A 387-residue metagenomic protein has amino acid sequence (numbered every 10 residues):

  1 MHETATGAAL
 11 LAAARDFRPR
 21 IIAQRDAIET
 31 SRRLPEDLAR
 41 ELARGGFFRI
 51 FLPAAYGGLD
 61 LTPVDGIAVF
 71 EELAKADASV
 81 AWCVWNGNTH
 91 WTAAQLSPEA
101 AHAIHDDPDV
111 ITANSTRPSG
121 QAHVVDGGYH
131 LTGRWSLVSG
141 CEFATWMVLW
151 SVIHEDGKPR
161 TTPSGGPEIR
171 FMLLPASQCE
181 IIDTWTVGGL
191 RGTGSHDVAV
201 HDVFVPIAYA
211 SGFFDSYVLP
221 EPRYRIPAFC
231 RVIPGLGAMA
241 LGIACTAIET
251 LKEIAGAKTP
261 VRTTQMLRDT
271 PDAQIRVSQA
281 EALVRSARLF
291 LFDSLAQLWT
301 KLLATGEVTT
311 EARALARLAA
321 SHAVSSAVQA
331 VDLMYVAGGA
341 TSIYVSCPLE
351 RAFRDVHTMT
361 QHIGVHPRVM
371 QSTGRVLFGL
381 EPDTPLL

Functional and structural regions predicted by a protein language model:
M1-D16, P385-L387: Basic/polar N-terminal segments that are highly enriched at the extreme N-terminus, encompassing both cleavable
R15, G242, S278-R285, R317 (+3 more regions): Generic structural signal for well-ordered, non-transmembrane alpha-helical segments in soluble/cytosolic regions
I22, D26-E29, S286-H322, Y335-I343: C-terminal helix-coil-helix/basic helical segment that borders enzyme active sites and/or dimer interfaces and provides
E36-R44, R49-A144, P159-S164: Glycine-rich flavin
L137-G140, V232-G235, M359-H362: Glycine-rich phosphate/pyrophosphate-binding beta-alpha loops
L137-I181: A short core secondary-structure module
G188-R285: Glycine-rich beta->alpha junctions and the first turn(s) of the following alpha-helix
G338-L387: Glycine-rich phosphate/cofactor-binding loops in nucleotide/flavin-utilizing enzymes
